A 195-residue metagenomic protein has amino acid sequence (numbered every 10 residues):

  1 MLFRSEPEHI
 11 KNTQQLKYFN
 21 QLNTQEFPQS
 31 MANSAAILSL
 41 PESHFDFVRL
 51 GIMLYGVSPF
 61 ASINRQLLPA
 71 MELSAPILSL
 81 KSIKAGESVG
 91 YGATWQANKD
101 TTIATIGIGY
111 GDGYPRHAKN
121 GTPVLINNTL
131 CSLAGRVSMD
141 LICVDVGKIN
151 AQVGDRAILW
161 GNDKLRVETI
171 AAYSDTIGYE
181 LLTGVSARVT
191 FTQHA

Functional and structural regions predicted by a protein language model:
M1-P76, L80-K84: Active-site loop/helix belt of alpha/beta enzymes
S82-A195: C-terminal accessory subdomain/extension
